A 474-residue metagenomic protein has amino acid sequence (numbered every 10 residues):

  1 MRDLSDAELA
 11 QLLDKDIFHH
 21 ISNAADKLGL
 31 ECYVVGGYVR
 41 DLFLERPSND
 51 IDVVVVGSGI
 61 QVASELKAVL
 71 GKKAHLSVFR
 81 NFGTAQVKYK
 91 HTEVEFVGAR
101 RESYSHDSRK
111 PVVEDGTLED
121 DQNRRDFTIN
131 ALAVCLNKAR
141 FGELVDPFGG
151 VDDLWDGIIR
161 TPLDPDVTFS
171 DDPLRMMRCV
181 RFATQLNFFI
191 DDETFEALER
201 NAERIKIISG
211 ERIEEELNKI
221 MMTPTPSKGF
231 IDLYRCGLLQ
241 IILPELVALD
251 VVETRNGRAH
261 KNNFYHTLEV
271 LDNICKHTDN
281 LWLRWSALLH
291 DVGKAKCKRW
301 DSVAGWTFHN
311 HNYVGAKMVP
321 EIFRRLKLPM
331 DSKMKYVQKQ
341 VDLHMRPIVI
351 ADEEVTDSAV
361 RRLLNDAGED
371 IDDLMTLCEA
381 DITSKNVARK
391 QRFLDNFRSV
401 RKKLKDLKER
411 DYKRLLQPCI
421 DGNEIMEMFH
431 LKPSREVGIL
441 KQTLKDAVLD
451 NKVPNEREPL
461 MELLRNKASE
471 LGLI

Functional and structural regions predicted by a protein language model:
M1-I474: Catalytic cores of the polymerase beta-like nucleotidyltransferase superfamily and closely associated nucleotide
